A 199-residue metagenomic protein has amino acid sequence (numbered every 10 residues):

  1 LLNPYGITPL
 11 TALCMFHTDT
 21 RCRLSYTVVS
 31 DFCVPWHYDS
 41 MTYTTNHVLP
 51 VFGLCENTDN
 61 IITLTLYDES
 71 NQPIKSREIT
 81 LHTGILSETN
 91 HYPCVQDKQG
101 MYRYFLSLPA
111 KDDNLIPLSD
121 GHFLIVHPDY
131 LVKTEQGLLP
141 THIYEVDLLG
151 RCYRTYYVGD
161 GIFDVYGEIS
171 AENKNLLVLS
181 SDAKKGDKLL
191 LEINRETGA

Functional and structural regions predicted by a protein language model:
L2-L24, V28, H47-V48, D59 (+1 more regions): Histidine-/acidic-rich catalytic cores in large beta-rich domains
F32-V34: Short, solvent-exposed loop/linker segments at beta-strand-coil boundaries, enriched for Pro/Gly and Ser/Thr
Y38-T45: Short beta-strand segments within Ig-like beta-sandwich modules, predominantly Fibronectin type-III
V51-E56: Short, flexible loop/turn segments at beta-strand junctions in immunoglobulin-like and fibronectin type III
